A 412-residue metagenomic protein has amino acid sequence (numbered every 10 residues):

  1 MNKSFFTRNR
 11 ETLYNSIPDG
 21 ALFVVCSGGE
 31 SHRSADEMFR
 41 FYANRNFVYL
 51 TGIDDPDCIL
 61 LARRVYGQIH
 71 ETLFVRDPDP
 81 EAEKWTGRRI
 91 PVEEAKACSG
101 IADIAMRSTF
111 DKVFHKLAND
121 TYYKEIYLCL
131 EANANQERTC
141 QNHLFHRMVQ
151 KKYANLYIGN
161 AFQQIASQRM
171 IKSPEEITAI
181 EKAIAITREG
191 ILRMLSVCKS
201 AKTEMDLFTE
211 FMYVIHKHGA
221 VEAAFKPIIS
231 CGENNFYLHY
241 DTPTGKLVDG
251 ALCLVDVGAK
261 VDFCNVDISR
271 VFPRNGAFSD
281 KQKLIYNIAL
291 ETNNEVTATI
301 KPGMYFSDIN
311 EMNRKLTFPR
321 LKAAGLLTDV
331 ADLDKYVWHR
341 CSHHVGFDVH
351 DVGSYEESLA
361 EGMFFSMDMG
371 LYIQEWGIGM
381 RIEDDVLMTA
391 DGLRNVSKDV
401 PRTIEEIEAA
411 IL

Functional and structural regions predicted by a protein language model:
M1-L412: Active-site neighborhoods and metal-handling regions in enzymes and metal-associated proteins
